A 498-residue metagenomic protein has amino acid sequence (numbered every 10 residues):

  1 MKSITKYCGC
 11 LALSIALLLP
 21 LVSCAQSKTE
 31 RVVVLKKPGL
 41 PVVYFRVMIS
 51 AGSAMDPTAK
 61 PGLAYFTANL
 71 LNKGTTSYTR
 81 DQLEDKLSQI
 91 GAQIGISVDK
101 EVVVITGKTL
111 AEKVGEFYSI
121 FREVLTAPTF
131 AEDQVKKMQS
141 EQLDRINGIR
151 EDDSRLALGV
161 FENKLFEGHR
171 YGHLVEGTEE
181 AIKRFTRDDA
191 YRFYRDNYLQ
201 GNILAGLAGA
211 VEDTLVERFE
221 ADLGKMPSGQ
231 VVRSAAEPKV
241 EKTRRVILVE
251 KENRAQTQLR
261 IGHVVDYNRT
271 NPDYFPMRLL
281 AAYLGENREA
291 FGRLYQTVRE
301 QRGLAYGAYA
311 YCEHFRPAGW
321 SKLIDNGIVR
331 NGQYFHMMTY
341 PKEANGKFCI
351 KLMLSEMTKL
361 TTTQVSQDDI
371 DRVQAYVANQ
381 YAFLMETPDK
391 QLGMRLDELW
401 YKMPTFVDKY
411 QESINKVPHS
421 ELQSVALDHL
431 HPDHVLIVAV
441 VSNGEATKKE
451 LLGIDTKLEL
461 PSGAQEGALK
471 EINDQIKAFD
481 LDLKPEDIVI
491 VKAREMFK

Functional and structural regions predicted by a protein language model:
M1-A12: Bacterial N-terminal signal peptides that target proteins for export
C10-P20: Bacterial N-terminal signal peptides
C24-Q93, T106-T109, S119-I120, Y191-R302 (+2 more regions): His/Glu-rich zincin catalytic helix
L35, L40-F66, R80-T126, Q139 (+9 more regions): M16 family metallopeptidases and their MPP-like homologs
V135: Short glycine/Trp-rich loop-beta-loop segment that forms part of the substrate-binding cleft
I146: N-terminal glycine-/lysine-enriched basic segments
I182-F185, A190: Alpha-helical scaffold elements lining the catalytic groove of polysaccharide deacetylases
E421-S424: Mature hydrolase/peptidase catalytic cores and their serpin-fold inhibitory cores, especially in secreted
